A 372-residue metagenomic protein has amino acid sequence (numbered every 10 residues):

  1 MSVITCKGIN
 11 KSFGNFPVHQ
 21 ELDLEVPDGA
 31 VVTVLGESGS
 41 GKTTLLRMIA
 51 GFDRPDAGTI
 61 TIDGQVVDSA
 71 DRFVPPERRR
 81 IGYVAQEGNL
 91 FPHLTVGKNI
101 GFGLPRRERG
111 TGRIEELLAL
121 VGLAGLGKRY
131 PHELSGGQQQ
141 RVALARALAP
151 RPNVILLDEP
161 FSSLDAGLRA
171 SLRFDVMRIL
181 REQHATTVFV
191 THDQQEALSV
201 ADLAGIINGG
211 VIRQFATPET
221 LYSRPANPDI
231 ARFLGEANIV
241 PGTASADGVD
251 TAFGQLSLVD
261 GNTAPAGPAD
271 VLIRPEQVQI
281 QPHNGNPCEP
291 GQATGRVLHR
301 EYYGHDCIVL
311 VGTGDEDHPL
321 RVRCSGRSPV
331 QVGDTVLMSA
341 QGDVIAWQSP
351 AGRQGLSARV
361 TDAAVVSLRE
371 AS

Functional and structural regions predicted by a protein language model:
I4, H19-E21: Conserved structural motif at the start of ABC-family nucleotide-binding domains
L35-E37: The feature captures the beta-strand-to-loop junction immediately N-terminal to the Walker
T43-L46, V142: ABC ATPase nucleotide-binding domain helices that frame the ATP-binding cleft
A50: Helix-to-loop junction immediately C-terminal to a conserved catalytic motif
D56-T59, G209: Conserved coupling/switch loops of ABC nucleotide-binding domains, chiefly the family-specific signature
G58-S69: Conserved ABC transporter NBD signature motif
R80-G82, Q86, L90, T95-D229: ABC ATPase nucleotide-binding domains
G248, F253-E301, G326-S372: Glycine/charge-rich catalytic "coupling/switch" loops of P-loop NTPases
